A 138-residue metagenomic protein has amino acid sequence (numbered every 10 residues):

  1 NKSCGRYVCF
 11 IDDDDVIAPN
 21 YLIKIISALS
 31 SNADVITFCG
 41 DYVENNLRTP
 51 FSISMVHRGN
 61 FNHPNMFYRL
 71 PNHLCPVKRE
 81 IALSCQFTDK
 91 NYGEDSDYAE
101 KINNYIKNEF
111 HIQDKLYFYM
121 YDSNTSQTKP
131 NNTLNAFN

Functional and structural regions predicted by a protein language model:
N1, A99-E100: Short, conserved alpha-helix that lines the donor NDP-sugar binding/gating region of sugar-transfer enzymes
C4-G5, P71-C85: Conserved nucleotide-sugar donor-binding and metal-coordinating catalytic region shared by glycosyltransferases
V8: Short aromatic/hydrophobic "clamp" motif used to bind/position activated sugar donors
D12-V16: The conserved acidic donor/metal-binding loop of glycosyltransferases
N20-P50: Conserved donor NDP-sugar-binding/catalytic core segment of glycosyltransferases
R58-V77: A recurrent flexible, glycine/aromatic-enriched loop bordering the glycosyltransferase active site that acts as
Y92-Y98: Acidic donor-binding loop at a coil-to-helix junction in glycosyltransferase catalytic cores that engages
I112-F137: Active-site donor/metal-binding and catalytic loop motifs of nucleotide-sugar-dependent glycosylation enzymes
